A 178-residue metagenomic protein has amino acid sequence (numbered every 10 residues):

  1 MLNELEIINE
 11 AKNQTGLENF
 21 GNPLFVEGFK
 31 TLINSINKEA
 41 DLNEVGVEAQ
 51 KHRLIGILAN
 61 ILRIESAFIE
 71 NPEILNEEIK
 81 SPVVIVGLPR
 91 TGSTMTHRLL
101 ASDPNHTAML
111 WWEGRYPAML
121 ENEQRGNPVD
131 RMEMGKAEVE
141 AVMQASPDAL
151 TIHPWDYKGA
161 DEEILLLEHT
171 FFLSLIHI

Functional and structural regions predicted by a protein language model:
M1-H52, G56, I64: Long, basic/Gly/Ser/Thr-rich N-terminal segments that mediate initial subcellular attachment or targeting
V45-L88: Long amphipathic N-terminal alpha/beta scaffold segment
I85-A101: Glycine-rich phosphate-binding P-loop
D103-W111: Post-Walker A helix-loop "phosphate-sensing" segment adjacent to the P-loop in P-loop NTPases
P117-L165: P-loop NTPase motor core
G159, F171-S174: Eukaryotic endomembrane system proteins
I176-I178: Conserved small/polar residues in nucleotide/adenosyl-binding loops
